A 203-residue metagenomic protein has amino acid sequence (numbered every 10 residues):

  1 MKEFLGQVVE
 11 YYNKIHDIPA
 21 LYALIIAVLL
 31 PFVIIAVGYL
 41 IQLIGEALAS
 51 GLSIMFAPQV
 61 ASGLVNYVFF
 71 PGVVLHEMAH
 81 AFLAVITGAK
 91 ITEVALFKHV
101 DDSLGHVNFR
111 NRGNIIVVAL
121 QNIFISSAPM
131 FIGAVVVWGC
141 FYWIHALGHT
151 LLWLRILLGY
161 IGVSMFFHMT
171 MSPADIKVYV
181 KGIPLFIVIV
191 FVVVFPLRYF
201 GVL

Functional and structural regions predicted by a protein language model:
K2-A49, V100-L203: Metalloprotease/metallohydrolase-associated module, dominated by Zn2+-dependent proteases
G45, L52-N114: Small-residue-rich helix-interface/hinge motifs
